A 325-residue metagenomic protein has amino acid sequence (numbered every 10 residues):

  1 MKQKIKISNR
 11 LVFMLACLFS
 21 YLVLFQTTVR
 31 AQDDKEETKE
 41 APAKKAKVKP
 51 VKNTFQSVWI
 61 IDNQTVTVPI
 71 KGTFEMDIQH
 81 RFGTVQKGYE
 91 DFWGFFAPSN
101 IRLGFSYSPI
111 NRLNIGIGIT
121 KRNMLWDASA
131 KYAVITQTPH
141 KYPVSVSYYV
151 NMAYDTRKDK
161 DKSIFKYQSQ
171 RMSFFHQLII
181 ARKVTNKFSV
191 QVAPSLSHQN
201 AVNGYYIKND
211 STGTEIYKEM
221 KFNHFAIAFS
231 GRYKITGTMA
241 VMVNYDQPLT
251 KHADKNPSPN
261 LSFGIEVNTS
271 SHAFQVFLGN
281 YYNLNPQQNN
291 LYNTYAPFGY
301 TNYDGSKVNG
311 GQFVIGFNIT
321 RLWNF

Functional and structural regions predicted by a protein language model:
M1-D34, F325: Bacterial Sec-dependent N-terminal signal peptides
Q3-I5, Y21, A201-K221, K251 (+1 more regions): Intrinsically disordered, low-complexity coil segments
V23, T27, P109, V134 (+3 more regions): Intrinsically disordered, low-complexity regions enriched in small/polar residues
Q32-I164, M172-H176, R182-V192, S197 (+3 more regions): Transmembrane beta-barrel domains of Gram-negative outer membranes and organellar outer membranes
F165-P248: Detector for outer-membrane/organellar transmembrane beta-barrel domains, recognizing the amphipathic beta-strand
N223-A226, P257-L261: Charged helix-capping and loop-helix junction motifs
A240-V243, A253, Q275: Extended hydrophobic-aromatic, low-complexity segments
